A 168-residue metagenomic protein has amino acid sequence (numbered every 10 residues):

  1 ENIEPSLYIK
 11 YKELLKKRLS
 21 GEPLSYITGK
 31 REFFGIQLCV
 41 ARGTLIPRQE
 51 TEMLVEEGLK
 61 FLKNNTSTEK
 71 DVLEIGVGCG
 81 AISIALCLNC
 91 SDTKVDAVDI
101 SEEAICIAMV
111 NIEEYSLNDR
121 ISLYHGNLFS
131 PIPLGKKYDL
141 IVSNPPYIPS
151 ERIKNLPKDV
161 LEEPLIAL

Functional and structural regions predicted by a protein language model:
E1-F61: Conserved AdoMet
S20-P23, S150-P157: Proline-centered turn/helix-capping motifs that create local helix->coil transitions or kinks
P23, P47, P145-P146, P164: Proline-centered helix-kink/hinge sites
R42-T44, N127, P164: Short, well-ordered turn and helix-capping elements at secondary-structure junctions
L45, K70, A167-L168: Acidic, proline/glycine-rich intrinsically disordered inter-domain spacer in sigma factors
E52-K154: Conserved SAM/SAH cofactor-binding pocket of Class I
E102, P157-L168: Glycine-rich S-adenosyl-L-methionine
